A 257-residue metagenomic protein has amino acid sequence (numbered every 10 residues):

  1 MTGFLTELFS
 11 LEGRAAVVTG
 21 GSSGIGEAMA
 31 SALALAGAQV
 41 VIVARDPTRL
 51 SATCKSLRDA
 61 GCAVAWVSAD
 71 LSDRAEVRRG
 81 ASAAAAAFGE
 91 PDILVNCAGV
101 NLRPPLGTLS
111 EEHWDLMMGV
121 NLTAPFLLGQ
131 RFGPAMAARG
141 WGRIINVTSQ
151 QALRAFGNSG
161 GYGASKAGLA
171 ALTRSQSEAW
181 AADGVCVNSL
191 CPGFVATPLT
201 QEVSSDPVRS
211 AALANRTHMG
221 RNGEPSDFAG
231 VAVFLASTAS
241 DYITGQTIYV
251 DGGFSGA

Functional and structural regions predicted by a protein language model:
A15, S22-S23: Conserved glycine-rich cofactor-binding loop
V95, A181, C186, I243-G245: Short, small/polar-rich loop/turn modules that mediate ligand/substrate recognition or access, typified
P105-L106, S110-D115, I144, R209 (+1 more regions): Substrate-binding pocket helix/loop in short-chain dehydrogenase/reductase
F126, W141, R221-V250, S255: C-terminal substrate-recognition "lid" of short-chain dehydrogenase/reductases
G129, S165, T173: Active-site helix of classical SDR
P134, E178-A182, D241: Alpha-helical segment proximal to the catalytic Tyr-Lys
S149: Residue(s) in the substrate-gating loop at a strand-loop-helix junction that position the organic substrate next
